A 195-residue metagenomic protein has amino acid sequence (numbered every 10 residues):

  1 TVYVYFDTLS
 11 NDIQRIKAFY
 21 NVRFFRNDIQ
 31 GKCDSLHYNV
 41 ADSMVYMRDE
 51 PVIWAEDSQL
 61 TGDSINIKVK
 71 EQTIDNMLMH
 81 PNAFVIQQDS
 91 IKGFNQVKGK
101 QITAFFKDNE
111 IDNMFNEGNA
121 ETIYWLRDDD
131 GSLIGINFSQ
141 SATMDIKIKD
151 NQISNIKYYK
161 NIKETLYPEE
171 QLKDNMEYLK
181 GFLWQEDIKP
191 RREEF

Functional and structural regions predicted by a protein language model:
T1-F195: Structural signature for solvent-exposed beta-strand/loop edge elements and short helix-capping sites, enriched
